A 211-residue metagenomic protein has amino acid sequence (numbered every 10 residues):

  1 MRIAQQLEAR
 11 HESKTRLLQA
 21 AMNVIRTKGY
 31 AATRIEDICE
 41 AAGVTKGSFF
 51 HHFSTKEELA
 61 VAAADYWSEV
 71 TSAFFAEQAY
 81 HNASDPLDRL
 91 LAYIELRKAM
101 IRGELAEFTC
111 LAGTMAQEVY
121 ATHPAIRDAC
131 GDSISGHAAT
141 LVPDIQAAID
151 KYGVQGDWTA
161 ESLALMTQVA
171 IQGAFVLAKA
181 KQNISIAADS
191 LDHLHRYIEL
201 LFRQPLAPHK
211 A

Functional and structural regions predicted by a protein language model:
M1-E12, I149-Y152, F202-A211: N-terminal intrinsically disordered/low-complexity leader segments
R2, R16, A20-E58, A62: Helix-turn-helix
F53, T114-T122: Short helix-capping/turn signature of helix-turn-helix
A62, A76-F108, A160-T167: Hydrophobic alpha-helical connector segments
E69-S72, D88-A92, A106-E107, P124-D150 (+3 more regions): Amphipathic alpha-helical packing segments from all-alpha helical-bundle domains
Q78, N82, V119, A178-K181: Secondary-structure edge/capping motif, primarily at the C-terminal ends of alpha-helices and the immediately following
M100, Q168-S185, I198-A207: Amphipathic C-terminal alpha-helical segment
F108-G113, W158-L177, H193-Y197: Hydrophobic alpha-helical segments that form the core of small-molecule binding pockets and/or dimer interfaces
